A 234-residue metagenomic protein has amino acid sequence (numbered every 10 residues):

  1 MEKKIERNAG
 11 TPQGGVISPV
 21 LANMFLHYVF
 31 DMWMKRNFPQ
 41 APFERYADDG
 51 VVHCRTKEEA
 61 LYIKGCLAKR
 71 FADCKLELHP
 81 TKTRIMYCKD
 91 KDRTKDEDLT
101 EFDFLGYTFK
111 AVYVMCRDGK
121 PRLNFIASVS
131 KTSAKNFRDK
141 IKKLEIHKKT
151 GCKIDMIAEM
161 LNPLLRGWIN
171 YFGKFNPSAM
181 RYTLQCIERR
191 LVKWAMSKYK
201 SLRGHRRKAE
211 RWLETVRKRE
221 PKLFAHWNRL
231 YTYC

Functional and structural regions predicted by a protein language model:
M1-C234: Non-catalytic terminal/accessory segments
